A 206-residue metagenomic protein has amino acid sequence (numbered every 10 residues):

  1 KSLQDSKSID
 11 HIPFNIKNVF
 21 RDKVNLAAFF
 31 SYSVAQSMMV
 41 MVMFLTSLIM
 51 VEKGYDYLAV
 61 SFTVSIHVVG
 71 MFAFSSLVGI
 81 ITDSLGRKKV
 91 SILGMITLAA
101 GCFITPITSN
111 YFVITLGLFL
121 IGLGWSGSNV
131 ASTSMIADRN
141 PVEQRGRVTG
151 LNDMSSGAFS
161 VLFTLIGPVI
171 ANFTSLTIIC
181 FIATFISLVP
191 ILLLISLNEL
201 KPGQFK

Functional and structural regions predicted by a protein language model:
S2-F29, K206: Juxtamembrane intracellular "pre-TM" segments in multi-pass secondary transporters
R21-M41, F119: Pair of pore-lining "gating" transmembrane helices in MFS-fold secondary transporters
F44-T63: Short amphipathic helix-loop junctions that connect adjacent transmembrane helices in Major Facilitator Superfamily/SLC
F74-G86, A171: Helix-to-loop junctions at the C-terminal end of transmembrane segments in multipass secondary transporters
K89-F103, T184: Structural signature of the two symmetry-related core transmembrane helices
G127-N140: Intracellular juxtamembrane helix-capping segments at the cytosolic ends of symmetry-related transmembrane helices
Q144-F173: A late C-terminal transmembrane helix in Major Facilitator Superfamily
V169-S187: A membrane-interface helix-boundary motif in multi-pass transporters
